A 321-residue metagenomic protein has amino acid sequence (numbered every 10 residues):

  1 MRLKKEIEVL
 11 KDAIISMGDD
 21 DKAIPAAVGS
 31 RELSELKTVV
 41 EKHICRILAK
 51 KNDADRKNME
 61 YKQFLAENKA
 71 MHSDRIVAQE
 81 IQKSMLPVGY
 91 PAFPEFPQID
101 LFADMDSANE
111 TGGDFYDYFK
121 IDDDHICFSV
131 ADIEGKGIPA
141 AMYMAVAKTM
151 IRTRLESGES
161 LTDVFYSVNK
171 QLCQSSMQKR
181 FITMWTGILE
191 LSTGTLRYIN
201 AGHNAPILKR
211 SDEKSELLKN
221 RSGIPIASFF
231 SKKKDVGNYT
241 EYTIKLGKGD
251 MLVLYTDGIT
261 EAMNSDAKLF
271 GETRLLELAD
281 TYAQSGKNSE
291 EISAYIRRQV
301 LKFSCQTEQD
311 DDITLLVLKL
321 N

Functional and structural regions predicted by a protein language model:
R2-K50: HAMP signal relay modules and closely related sensory coiled-coil linkers that couple transmembrane inputs to cytosolic
I7, V40-H43, I47-M71, R75: Heptad-repeat alpha-helical coiled-coil signal-transmission segments
L10-D12, G249, T273, K287-Q306 (+1 more regions): Non-catalytic regulatory/interaction regions at protein termini and inter-domain linkers
K42-I47, T149-S157, A262, T281-S285: Signal-transmission/dimerization alpha-helices at domain junctions
M59-M251, K302-N321: … and, occasionally, acidic/histidine-rich disordered N-termini of signaling adaptors
E159-V164, Q284-S293: Short, charged, surface-exposed loops that flank catalytic or proteolytic processing sites
L208-S211, M263-L269: Cytochrome P450 core scaffold surrounding the K-helix E-X-X-R motif and the conserved "meander" helix-loop region
L269-D280: Divalent-cation-assisted or electrostatically stabilized phosphate/pyrophosphate-binding catalytic cores
